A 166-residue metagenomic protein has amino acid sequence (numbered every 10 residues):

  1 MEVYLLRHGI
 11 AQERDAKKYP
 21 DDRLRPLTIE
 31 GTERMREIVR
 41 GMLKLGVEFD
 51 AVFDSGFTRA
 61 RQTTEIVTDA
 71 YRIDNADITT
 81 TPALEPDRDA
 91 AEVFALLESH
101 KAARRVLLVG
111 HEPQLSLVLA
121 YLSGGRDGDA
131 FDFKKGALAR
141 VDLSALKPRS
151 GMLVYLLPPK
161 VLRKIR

Functional and structural regions predicted by a protein language model:
E2-L84, R88, D129-K135: Active-site-proximal alpha-helix that buttresses catalytic centers in soluble enzyme cores
I10, F57, P113, A145 (+1 more regions): Short, glycine/serine-rich, charged loops/turns that create anion-binding and catalytic segments at active sites
T63-V67, V93, V118-L119: Hydrophobic packing residues within well-ordered alpha-helices of enzyme cores
E85-S99: Short phosphate-binding loop-to-helix
L96-L107, S150-P159: A polyampholytic, Gly/Pro-enriched intrinsically disordered region
H100-L107, E112-A137: Non-DNA-binding regulatory cores of transcription-related proteins, predominantly C-terminal effector-binding
S123-M152, P158-L162: Domain-level recognition of soluble alpha/beta enzyme cores, biased toward histidine phosphatases/phosphomutases
